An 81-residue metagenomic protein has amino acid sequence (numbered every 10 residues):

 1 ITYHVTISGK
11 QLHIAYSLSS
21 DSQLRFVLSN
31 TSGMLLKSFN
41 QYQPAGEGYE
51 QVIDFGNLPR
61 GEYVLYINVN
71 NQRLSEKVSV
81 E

Functional and structural regions predicted by a protein language model:
I1-L28, E50-V52: Glycine-centered coil/turn sites that cap beta-strands in beta-rich domains
I7-S8, N68, V80: Generic beta-strand structural signal
F26, Y63-I67, V78: Hydrophobic packing within well-folded, soluble alpha/beta domains
F26-L28, N57, E81: Long, compositionally biased, intrinsically disordered segments
L28-L36, Y63: Short, glycine-anchored, charge-dense loop/turn motifs used at functional sites
M34-N40, L74: Surface-exposed loop/edge segments in extracytoplasmic proteins
N40-N70: Short, surface-exposed loop/turn motifs with a glycine/proline- and acidic-biased composition
R73-V80: Edge beta-strands of extracellular beta-sandwich domains
